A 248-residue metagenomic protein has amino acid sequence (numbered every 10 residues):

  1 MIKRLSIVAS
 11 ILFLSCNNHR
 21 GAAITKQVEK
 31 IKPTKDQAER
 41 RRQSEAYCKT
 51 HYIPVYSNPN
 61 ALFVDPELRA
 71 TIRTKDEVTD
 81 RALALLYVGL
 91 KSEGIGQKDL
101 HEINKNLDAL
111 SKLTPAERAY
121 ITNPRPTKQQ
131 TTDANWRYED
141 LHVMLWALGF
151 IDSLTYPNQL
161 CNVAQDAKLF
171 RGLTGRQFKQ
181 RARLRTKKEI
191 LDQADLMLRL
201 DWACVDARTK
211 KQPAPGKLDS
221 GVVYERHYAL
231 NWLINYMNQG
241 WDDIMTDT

Functional and structural regions predicted by a protein language model:
I2-V8, L230: Sec-dependent signal peptide recognition, specifically the positively charged N-region followed immediately by
S6, H19-R20: Short, intrinsically disordered, low-complexity terminal segments
L14-S15: C-terminal motif of bacterial Sec signal peptides marking the signal peptidase cleavage site
R20-T248: Extended, charge-rich alpha-helical interface modules
